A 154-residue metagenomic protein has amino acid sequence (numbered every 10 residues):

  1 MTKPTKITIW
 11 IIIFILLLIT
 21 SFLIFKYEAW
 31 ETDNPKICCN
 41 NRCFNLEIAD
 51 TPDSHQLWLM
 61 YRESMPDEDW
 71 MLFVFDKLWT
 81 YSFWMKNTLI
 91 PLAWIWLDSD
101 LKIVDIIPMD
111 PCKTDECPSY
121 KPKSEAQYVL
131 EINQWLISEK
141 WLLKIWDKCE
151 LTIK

Functional and structural regions predicted by a protein language model:
M1-L16, L23-F25: N-terminal Sec-pathway targeting helices
S21-K154: Compact, glycine-rich, soluble single-domain proteins
